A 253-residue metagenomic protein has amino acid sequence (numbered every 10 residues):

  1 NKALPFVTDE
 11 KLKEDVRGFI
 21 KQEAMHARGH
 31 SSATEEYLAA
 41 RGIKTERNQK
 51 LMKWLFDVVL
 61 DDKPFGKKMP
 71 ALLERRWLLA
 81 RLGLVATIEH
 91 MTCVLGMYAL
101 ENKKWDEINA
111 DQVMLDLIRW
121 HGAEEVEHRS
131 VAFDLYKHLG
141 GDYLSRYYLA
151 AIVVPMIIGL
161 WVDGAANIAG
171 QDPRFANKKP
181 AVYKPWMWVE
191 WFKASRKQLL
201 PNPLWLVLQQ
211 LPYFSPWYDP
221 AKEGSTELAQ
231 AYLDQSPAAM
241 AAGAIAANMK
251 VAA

Functional and structural regions predicted by a protein language model:
N1-A253: Non-heme di-metal
